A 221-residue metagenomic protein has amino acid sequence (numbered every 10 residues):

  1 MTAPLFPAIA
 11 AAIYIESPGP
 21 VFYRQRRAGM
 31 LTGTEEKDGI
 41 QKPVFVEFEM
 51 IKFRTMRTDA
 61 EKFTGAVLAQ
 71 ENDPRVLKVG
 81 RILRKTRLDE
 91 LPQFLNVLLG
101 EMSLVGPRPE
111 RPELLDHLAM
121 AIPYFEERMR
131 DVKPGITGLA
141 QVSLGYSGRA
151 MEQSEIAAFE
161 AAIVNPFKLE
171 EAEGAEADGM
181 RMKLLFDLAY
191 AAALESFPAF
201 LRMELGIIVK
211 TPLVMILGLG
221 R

Functional and structural regions predicted by a protein language model:
M1-D59, E195-R221: A hydrophobic, helix-centered structural microdomain
R24, M50, T64, N72-V76 (+4 more regions): Alpha-helical membrane-protein architecture signal
K52-T55, G106, L144-Y146: Flexible glycine-/small-residue-rich
R57, V67-P74, E176-F186: The feature captures the short pre-catalytic strand/loop hairpin that immediately precedes and shapes the active-site
R57-A60, E101, Y146: Feature marks short, surface-exposed loop/turn motifs that line or immediately flank catalytic pockets and channel
D59-V67, R111-L115, A150-S154: Cytochrome P450 core scaffold surrounding the K-helix E-X-X-R motif and the conserved "meander" helix-loop region
A69-K133, I208-T211: A short, structured surface patch at a secondary-structure boundary
E126-R221: C-terminal terminal-structure detector
